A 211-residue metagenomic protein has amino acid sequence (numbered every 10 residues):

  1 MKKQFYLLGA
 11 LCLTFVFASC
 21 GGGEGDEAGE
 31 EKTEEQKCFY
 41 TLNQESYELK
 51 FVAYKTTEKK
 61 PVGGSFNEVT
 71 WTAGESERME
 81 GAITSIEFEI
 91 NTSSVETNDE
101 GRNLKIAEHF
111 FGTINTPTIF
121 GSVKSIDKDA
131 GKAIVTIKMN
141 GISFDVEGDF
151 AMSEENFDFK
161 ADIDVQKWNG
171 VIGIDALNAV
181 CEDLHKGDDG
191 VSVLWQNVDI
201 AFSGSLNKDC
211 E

Functional and structural regions predicted by a protein language model:
M1-L7: Bacterial N-terminal signal peptides that target proteins for export
G9-T14: Hydrophobic helical h-region of N-terminal Sec-dependent signal peptides in bacterial secretory/periplasmic proteins
F15-S19: C-terminal motif of bacterial Sec signal peptides marking the signal peptidase cleavage site
C20-E211: Low-complexity, acidic/polar, glycine-enriched regions of mature
